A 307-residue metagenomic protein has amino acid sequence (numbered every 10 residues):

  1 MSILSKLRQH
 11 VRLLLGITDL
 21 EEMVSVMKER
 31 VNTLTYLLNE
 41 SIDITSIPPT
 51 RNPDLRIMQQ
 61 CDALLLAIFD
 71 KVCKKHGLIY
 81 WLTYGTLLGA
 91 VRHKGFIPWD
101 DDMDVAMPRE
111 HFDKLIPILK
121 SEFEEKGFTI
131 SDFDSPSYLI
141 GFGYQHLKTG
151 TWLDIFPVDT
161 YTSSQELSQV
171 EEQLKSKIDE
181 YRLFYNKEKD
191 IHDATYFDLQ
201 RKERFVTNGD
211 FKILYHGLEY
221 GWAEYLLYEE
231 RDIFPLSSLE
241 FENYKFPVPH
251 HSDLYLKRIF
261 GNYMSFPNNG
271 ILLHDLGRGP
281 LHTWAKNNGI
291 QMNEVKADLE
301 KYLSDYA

Functional and structural regions predicted by a protein language model:
M1-L37: Boundary detector for helix-to-coil junctions that initiate low-complexity/charged tails
S2-L4, L14, I42-S46, A307: Basic/polar N-terminal segments that are highly enriched at the extreme N-terminus, encompassing both cleavable
K28-L82: Helical scaffold of the NTase/Pol beta-like nucleotidyltransferase catalytic core
R51-K74, I116-Q173, L183-I259, F266-A307: Conserved catalytic core of two-metal-ion nucleotidyltransferases
D70-M103, M107: Active-site nucleotide-donor binding segment shared across nucleotidyl transfer reactions
R109-F112: Helix N-cap motif at beta-to-alpha junctions
